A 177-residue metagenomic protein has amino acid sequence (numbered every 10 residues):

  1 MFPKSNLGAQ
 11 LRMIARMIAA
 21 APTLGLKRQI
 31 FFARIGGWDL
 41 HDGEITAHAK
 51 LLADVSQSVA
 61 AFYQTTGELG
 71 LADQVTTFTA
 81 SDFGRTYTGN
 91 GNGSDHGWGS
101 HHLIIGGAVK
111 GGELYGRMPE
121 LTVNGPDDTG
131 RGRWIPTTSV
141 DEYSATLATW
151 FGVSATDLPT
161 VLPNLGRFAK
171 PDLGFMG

Functional and structural regions predicted by a protein language model:
M1-R28, F32-H41: Accessory "access/gating" subregions that flank catalytic or transport cores
L24-K27, G37-G177: Feature marks hydrolase-like catalytic cores characterized by long aromatic- and Gly/Pro-rich stretches
